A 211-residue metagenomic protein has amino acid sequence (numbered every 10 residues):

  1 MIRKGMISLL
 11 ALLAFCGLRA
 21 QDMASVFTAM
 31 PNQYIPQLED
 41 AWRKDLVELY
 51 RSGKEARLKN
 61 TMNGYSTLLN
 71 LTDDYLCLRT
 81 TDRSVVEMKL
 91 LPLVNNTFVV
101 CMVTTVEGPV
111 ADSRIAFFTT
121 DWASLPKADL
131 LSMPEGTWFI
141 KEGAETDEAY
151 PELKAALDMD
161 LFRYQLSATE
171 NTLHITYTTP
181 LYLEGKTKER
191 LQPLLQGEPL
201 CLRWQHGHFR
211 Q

Functional and structural regions predicted by a protein language model:
M1-S25: Bacterial Sec-dependent N-terminal signal peptides
Q21-L91: Terminal domain-start segments
S66-R79, T119-A128, Q205-H208: Surface-exposed loop/turn elements that mediate protein-protein interactions on large endomembrane-trafficking
L78, T105-A111, L153, K188-P193: Short consensus segments that form the blades of beta-propeller domains, in both extracellular/periplasmic
R83-E87, V100, V110-I115, L157-L161 (+1 more regions): Short, surface-exposed coil-to-beta transition loops
N95-T105, E170-T176: Acidic/hydrophobic-patterned starts of short beta strands in beta-sheet-rich repeat architectures
F98-M133: Mid-length scaffold segments of soluble, non-membrane domains
A128-R203, R210: Short aromatic loop motif centered on NTY/YTY
